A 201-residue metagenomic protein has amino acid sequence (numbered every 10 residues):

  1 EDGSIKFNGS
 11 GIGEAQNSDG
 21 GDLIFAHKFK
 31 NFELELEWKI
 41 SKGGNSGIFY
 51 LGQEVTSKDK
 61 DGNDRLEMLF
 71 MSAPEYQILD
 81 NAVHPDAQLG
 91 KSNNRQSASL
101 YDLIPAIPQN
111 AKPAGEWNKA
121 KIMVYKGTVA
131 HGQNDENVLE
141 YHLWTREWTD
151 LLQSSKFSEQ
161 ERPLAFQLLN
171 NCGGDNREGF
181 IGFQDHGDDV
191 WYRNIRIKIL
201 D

Functional and structural regions predicted by a protein language model:
E1-D201: Carbohydrate-interacting regions of secretory-pathway proteins
